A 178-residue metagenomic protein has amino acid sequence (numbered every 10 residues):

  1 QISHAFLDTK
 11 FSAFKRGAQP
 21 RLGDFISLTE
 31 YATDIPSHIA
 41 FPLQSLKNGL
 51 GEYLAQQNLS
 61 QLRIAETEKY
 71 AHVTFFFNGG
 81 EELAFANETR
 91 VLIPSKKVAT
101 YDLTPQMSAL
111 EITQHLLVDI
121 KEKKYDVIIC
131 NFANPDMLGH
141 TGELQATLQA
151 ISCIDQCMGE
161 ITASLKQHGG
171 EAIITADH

Functional and structural regions predicted by a protein language model:
Q1-K124, H140: His/Asp/Glu-rich, glycine-adjacent segments that coordinate divalent cations and/or stabilize oxyanion chemistry on
A65, F132, I174-A176: Glycine-rich, histidine-containing beta strand-loop boundary motifs that form or position
F75, C130, D177: A residue-level signal for conserved active-site and pocket-lining positions in enzyme catalytic cores
E81, N134-D136, A176-H178: Active-site-proximal loop/turn and secondary-structure-junction residues that shape catalytic pockets, frequently
K123-D126, H168-G170: Loop/turn elements at helix/coil->beta-strand transitions in domains of secreted/extracellular proteins
K124-C157: Active-site His/acidic residue clusters
Q149-H178: Metal-dependent active-site segment of extracytoplasmic phospho-/sulfohydrolases and closely related
